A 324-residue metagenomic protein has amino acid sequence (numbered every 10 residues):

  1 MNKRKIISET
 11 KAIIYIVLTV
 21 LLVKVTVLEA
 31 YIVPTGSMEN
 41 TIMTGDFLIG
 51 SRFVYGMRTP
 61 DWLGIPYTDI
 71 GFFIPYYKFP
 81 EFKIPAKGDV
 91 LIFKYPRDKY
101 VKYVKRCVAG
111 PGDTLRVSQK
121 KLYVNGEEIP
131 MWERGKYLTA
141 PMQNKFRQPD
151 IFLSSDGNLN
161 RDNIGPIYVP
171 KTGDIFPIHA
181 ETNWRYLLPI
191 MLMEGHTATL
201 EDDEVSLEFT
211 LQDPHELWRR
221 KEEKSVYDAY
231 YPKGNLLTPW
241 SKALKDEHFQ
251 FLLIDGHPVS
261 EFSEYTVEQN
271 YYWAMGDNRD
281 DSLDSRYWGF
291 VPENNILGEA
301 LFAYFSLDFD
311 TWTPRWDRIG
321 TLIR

Functional and structural regions predicted by a protein language model:
N2-I7, M43-R324: Soluble "head" domains of membrane/secretory-pathway proteins
S8-V27: Hydrophobic membrane-insertion alpha-helices, especially the h-region of bacterial N-terminal signal peptides
Y15-I16, V20, T35-S37, A109 (+1 more regions): Generic hydrophobic/packing signal
L28-L48: Alpha-helical transmembrane signal-anchor/signal-peptide segments
